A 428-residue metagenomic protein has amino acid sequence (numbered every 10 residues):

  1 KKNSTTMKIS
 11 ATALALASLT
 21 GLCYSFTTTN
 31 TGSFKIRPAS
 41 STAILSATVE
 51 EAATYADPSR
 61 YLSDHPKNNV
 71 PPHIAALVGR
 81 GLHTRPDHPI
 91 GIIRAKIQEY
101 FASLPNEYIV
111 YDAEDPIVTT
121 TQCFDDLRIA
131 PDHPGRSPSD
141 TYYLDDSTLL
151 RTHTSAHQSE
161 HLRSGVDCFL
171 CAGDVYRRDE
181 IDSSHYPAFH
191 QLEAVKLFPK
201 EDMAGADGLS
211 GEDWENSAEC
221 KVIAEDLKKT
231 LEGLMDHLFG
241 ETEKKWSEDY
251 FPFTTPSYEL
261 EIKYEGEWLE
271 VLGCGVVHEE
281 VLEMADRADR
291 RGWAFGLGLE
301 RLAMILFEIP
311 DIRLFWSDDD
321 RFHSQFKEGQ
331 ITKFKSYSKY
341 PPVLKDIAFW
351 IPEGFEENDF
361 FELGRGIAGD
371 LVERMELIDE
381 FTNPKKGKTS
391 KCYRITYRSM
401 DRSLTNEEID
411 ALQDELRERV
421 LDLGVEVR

Functional and structural regions predicted by a protein language model:
K8-S33: N-terminal chloroplast transit peptides
S25-T27, P38-A52: N-terminal mitochondrial targeting presequences
T48-Q191, L197, W268-L282, D289-R291 (+2 more regions): Class II aminoacyl-tRNA synthetase-like tRNA-binding/catalytic domains
V70-L82, V195-P199, A204-N216, P342-K345: A short, surface-exposed helix-loop junction/capping segment
L82-P86, K196-M203, E215-C220, R301 (+2 more regions): A generic structural motif
V110-R136, K229, G240-E265, L377-K386: Beta-rich nucleic-acid/ligand-interaction surfaces
P131-D132, R136-L144, H153-P187, D207-K229 (+3 more regions): Prokaryote-biased recognition of long, low-complexity C-terminal linker/tail segments that are poorly structured
S247-R428: A carboxyl-terminal module marker
